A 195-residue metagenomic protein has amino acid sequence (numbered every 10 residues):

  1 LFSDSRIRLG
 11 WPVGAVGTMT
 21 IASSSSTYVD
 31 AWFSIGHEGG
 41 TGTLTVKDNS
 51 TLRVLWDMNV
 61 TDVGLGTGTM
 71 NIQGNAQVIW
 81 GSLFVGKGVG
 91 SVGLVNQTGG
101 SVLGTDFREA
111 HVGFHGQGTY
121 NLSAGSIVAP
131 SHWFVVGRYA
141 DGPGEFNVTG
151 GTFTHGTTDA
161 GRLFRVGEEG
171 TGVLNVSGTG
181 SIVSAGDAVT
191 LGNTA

Functional and structural regions predicted by a protein language model:
L1-A195: Sequence/structural signature of small/polar-enriched beta-strand/turn repeats that build beta-strand-rich repeat
